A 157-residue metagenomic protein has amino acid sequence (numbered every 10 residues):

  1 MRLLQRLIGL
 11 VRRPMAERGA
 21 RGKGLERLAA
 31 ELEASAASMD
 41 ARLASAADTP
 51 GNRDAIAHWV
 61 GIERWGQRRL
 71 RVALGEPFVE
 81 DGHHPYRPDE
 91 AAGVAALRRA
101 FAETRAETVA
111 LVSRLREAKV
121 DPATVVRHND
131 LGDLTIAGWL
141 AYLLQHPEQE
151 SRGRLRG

Functional and structural regions predicted by a protein language model:
M1-M15, A44-H84, A123-G157: Short, contiguous alpha-helical
M1-Q5, G22, A91: Low-complexity, intrinsically disordered regions enriched in charged/polar residues
V11-E26: Short, charged, low-complexity loops and linkers
A16-G19, D40-L43, P88: Intrinsically disordered, low-complexity segments enriched in polar/charged residues with Gly/Pro, especially when
L25-D40, P85-T124, W139-L143: Acidic/histidine-rich alpha-helical segments that form the ligand environment of transition-metal centers
